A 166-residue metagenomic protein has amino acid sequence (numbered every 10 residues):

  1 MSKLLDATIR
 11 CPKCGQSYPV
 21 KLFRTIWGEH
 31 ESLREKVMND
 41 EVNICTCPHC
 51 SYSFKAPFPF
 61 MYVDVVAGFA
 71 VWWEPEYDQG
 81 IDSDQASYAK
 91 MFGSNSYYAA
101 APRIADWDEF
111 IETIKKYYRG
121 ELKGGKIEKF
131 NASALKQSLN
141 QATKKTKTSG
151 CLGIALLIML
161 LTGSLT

Functional and structural regions predicted by a protein language model:
S2, L22-E29, P57-V66: Short cysteine/histidine-rich zinc-coordinating motifs and their immediately flanking basic loops
L4-A7, D40-N43: Short metal-coordination and nucleic-acid-contact micro-motifs, chiefly zinc-binding Cys/His arrays
L5-I9, G150-L152: Short structural boundary motif marking the start of a folded domain
C11-C14, C45-C50: Short cysteine-rich clusters marking metal-coordination/redox-active sites
Q16-V37: Short recognition patches in nucleic-acid-associated and regulatory proteins
S17-V20, S53-A56, L157: Secreted/processed peptides and extracellular or luminal domains of membrane proteins
N43-C47, G80-S83: Short Fe-S-cluster ligation motifs
A67-T166: Long, contiguous alpha-helical scaffold regions
